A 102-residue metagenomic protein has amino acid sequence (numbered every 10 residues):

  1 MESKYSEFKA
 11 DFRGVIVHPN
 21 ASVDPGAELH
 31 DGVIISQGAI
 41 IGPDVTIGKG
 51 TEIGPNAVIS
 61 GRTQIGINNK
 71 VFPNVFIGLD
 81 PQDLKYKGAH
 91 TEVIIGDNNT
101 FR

Functional and structural regions predicted by a protein language model:
M1-F12: Basic/polar N-terminal segments that are highly enriched at the extreme N-terminus, encompassing both cleavable
V15, A21, A27, V33-I35 (+10 more regions): A structural motif detector for beta-strand N-caps
P81-K87: Extracellular beta-strand/beta-solenoid scaffold signature
H90: A short acidic, glycine-rich active-site loop that binds or catalyzes chemistry on phosphate/adenosine moieties
